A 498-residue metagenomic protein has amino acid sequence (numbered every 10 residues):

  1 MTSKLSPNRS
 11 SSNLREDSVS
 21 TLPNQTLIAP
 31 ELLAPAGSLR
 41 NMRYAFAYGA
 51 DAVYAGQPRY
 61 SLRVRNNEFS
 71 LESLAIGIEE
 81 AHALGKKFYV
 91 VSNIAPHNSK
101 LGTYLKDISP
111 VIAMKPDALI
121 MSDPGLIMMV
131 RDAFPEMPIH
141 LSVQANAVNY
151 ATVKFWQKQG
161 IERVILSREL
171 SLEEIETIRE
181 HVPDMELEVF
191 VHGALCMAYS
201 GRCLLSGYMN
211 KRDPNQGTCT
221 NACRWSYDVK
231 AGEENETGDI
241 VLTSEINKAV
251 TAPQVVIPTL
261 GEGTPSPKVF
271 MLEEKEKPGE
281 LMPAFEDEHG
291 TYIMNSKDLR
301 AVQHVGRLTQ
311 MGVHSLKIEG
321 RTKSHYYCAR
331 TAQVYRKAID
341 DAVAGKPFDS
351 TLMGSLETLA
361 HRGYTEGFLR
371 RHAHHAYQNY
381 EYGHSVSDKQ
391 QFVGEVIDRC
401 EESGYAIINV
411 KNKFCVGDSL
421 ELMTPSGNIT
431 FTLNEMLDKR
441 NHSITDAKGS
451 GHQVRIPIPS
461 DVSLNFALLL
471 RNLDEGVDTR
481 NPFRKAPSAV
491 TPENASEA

Functional and structural regions predicted by a protein language model:
T2-R9, N13-A47, A52-R59, I78 (+6 more regions): Surface-exposed amphipathic alpha-helical tracts and adjacent flexible/coil segments at the periphery of soluble enzymes
R63-E80: Glycine-rich, positively charged N-terminal anion/phosphate-binding segment
G125-L126: Alpha-helix capping/helix-boundary segments
F134: Conserved phosphotransfer cores of two-component systems
N149-A151: Conserved nucleotide-cofactor-binding alpha/beta core module
